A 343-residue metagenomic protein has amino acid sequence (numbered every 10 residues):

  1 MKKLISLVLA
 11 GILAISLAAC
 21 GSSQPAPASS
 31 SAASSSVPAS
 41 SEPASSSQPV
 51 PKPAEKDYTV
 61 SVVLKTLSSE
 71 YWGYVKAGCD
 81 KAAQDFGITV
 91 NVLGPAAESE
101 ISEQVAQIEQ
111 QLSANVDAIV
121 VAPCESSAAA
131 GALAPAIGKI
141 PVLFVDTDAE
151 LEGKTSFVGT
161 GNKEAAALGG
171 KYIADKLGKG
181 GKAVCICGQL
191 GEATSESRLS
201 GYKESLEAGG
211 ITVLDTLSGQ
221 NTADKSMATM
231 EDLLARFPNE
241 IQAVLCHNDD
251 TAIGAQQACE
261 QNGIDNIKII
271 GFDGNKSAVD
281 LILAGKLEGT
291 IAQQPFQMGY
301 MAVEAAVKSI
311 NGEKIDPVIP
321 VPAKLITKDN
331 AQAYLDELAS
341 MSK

Functional and structural regions predicted by a protein language model:
K2-S23: Sec-dependent N-terminal signal peptides of Gram-positive bacterial secreted proteins and lipoproteins
L13, S22-K343: A residue-level marker of the well-folded mature domains of exported/periplasmic proteins
